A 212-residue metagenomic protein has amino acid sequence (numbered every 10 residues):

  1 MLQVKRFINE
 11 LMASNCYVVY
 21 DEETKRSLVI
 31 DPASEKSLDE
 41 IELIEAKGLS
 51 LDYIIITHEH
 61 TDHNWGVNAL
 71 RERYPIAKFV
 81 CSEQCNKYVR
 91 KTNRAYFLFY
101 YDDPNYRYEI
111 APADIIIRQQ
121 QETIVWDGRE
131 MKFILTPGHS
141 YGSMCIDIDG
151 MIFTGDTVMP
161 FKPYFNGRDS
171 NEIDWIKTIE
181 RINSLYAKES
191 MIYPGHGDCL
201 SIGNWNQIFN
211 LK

Functional and structural regions predicted by a protein language model:
M1-K47, C145-G155: Conserved beta-strand hairpin/beta-sheet module of binuclear metal-dependent hydrolase folds, prominently
L2, L49, A77-K78, R129 (+1 more regions): A structural micro-motif
F7, V19, Q121-D127: Short acidic-hydrophobic surface loop/beta-edge motif
N9-M12, I116, P137-H139: A short catalytic or substrate-binding loop motif that flags glycine-/basic-rich loops and adjacent residues that bind
S27-D31, Y53-I56, F133-L135: Short catalytic-loop micro-motif centered on adjacent basic/acidic residues
L28, I55, F79, F153-T154 (+1 more regions): Residue-level marker for buried hydrophobic side chains located in beta-strands that build the well-ordered beta-sheet
S34-E122: Active-site HxH/HxHxD metal-binding segment of metal-dependent hydrolases
E35, A95-F97, T123, E130-L211: Metallo-beta-lactamase
